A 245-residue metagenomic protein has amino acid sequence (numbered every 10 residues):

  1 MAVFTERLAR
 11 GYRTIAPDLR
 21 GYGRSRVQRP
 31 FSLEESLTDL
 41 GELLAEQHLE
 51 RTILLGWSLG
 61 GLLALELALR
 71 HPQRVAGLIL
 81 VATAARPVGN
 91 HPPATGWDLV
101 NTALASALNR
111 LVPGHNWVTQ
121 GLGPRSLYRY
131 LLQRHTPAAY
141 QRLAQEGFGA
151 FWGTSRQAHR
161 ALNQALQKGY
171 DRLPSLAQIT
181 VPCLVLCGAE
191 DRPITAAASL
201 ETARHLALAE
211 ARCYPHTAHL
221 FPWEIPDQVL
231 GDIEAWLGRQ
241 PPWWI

Functional and structural regions predicted by a protein language model:
M1-T5: The serine-hydrolase catalytic nucleophile loop
E6-A9, I15-L55, H91, G231: Active-site loop/oxyanion-hole signature of alpha/beta-hydrolase fold enzymes
G56, G60, A64: Gly/Ala-rich beta-loop-alpha elbow adjacent to hydrolase catalytic centers
A76-L111: Flexible "cap/lid" loop of the alpha/beta hydrolase fold
G114-A177: Conserved alpha/beta-hydrolase catalytic His-Asp/Glu region
I179, V185-C187: Short beta-strand/loop motif that positions the catalytic acidic residue of the alpha/beta-hydrolase fold
E190-I194: Acidic catalytic loop of the alpha/beta-hydrolase fold
T217-P226, L230: Catalytic histidine-centered segment of alpha/beta-hydrolase-like enzymes
